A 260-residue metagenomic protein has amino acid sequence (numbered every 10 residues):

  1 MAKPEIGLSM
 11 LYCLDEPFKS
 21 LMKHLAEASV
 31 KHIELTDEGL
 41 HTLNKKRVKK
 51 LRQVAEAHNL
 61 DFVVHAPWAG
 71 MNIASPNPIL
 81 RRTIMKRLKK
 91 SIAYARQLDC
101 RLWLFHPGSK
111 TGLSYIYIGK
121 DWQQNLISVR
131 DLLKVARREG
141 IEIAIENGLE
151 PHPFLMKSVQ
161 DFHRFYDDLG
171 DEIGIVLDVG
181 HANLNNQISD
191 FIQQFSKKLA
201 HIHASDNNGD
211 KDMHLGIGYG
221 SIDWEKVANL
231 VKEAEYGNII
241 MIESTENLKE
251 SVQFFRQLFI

Functional and structural regions predicted by a protein language model:
M1-I92, R96, I260: N-terminal pre-domain/capping segments
A2-E5, L14-A26, R101, M156-G174 (+1 more regions): Histidine-acidic metal/acid-base catalytic patches
Y12-L14, D37-G39, W68-G70, P107-T111 (+4 more regions): Active-site-proximal loop/turn and secondary-structure-junction residues that shape catalytic pockets, frequently
H32, T36, V63, A144-I145 (+3 more regions): Generic enzyme active-site microenvironment
H41-L43, K120-Q124, P151-M156, V179-S189: Active-site glycine- and acidic-residue-rich loops that bind and position anionic ligands or nucleotide-like cofactors
R52-A69, N125-A136, H163-L169, W224-V227: Alpha-helix-loop-beta-strand connector modules within alpha/beta enzyme cores
A74, P78-G174: Active-site acidic/histidine proton-transfer and metal-coordination neighborhood in alpha/beta enzyme cores
